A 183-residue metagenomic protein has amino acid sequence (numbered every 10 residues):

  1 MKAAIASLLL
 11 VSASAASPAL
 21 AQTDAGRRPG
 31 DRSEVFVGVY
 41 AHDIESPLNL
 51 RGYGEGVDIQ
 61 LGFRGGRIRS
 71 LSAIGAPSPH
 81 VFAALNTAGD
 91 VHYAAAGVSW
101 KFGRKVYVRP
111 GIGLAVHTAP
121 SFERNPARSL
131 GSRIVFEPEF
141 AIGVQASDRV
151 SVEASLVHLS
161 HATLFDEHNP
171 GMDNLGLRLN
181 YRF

Functional and structural regions predicted by a protein language model:
M1-G30: Cleavable N-terminal export/targeting peptides
A21-R32, G66-P77, F102-V108, R149: Short loop/turn motifs that connect adjacent beta-strands in outer-membrane beta-barrel proteins
T23, P29-G30, F140, S147-F183: Predominantly the C-terminal beta-signal and adjacent terminal strand-loop region of outer-membrane beta-barrel
S33, E55-L61, P77, H92-A96 (+2 more regions): Hydrophobic, lipid-facing positions within transmembrane beta-strands of outer-membrane proteins
V35-E45, I74-T87, V157-S160: Transmembrane beta-strand segments that form the barrel wall of outer-membrane beta-barrel proteins
V35-V39, P79-A83, V108-I112, P138 (+3 more regions): Membrane-embedded beta-strand positions of outer-membrane beta-barrel proteins
P47-V57, A73, A83-A94, R104 (+1 more regions): Solvent-exposed loop/turn segments connecting transmembrane beta-strands in outer-membrane beta-barrel proteins
I59-R67, A96-R104, I112-L114, F140-A146 (+1 more regions): Residues on the lipid-exposed face of transmembrane beta-strands in outer-membrane beta-barrel proteins
